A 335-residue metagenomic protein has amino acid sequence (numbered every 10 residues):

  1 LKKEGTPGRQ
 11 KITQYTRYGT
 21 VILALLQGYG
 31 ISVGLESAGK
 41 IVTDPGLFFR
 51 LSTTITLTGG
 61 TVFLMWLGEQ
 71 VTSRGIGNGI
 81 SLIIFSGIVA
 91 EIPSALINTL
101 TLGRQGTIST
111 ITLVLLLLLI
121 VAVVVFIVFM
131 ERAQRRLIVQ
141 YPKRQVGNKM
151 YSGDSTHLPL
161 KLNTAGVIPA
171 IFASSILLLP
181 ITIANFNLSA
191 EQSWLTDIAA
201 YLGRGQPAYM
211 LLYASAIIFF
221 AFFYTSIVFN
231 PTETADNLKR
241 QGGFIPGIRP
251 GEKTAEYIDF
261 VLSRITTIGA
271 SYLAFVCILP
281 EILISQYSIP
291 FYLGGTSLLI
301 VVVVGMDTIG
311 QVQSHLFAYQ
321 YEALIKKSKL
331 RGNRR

Functional and structural regions predicted by a protein language model:
L1-E4: Long, well-ordered hydrophobic secondary-structure segments characteristic of membrane-embedded and membrane-proximal
P7-R335: N-terminal cationic and glycine-rich segments that engage phosphates or anionic surfaces
